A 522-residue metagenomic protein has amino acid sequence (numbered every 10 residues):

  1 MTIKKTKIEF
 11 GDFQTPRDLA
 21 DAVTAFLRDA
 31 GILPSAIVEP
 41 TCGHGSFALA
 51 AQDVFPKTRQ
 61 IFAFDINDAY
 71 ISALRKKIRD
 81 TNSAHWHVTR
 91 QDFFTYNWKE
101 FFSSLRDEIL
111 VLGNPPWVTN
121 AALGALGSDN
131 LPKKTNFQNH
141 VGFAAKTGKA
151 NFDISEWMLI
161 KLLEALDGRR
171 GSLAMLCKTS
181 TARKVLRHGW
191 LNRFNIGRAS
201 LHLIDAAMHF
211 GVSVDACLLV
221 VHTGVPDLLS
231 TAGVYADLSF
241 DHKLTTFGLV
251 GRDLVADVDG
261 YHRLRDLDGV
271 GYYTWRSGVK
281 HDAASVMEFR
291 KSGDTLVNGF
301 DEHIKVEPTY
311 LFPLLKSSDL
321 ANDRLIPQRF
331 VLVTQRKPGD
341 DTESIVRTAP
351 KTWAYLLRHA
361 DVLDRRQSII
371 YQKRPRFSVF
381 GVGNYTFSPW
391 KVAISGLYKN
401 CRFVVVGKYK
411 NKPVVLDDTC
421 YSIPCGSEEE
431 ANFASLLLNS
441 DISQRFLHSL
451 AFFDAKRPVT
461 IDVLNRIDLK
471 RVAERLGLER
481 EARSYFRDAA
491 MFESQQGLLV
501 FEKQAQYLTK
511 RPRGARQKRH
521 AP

Functional and structural regions predicted by a protein language model:
K4, I8-T24, T41-A73, H85 (+1 more regions): Signature of N6-adenine DNA methyltransferases within the class I
D29-A36: Short helix-loop-beta connector
S35, I109-L110, K391: Conserved acidic residues
L203, K399-V414, Q444-D454: Short, ligand-facing micro-motifs at secondary-structure edges
M208-G211, C217-A393, L437, D441-R445 (+2 more regions): C-terminal substrate-recognition regions of SAM-dependent nucleic acid methyltransferases
L397-C401, E428-E430, S440, Q444: Short, charged/polar surface micro-motifs in flexible loops or helix N-caps
F403-L436: A short beta-sheet element
L498-E502, R511-P522: Positively charged, lysine/arginine-rich intrinsically disordered segments
